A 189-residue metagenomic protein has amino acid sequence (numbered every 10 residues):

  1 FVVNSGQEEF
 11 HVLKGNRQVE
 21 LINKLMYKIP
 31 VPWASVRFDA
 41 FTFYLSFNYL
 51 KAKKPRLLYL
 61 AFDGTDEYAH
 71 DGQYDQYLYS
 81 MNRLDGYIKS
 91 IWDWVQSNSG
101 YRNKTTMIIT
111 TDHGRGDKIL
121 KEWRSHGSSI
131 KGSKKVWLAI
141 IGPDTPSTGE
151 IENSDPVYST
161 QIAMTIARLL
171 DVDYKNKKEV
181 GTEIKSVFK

Functional and structural regions predicted by a protein language model:
F1, Q7-E8, G64-Y68, H113-G116 (+1 more regions): Solvent-exposed loop/turn segments at secondary-structure junctions within structured extracellular/periplasmic domains
F1-A52, I162-M164, G181-V187: Active-site-proximal alpha/beta segments of enzymes that process anionic O-linked groups
E20-L21, F41-L45, Q76-Y79, R83-S90 (+4 more regions): Extracytoplasmic/secreted proteins, especially bacterial periplasmic and envelope-associated proteins
S46-S90: Active-site His/acidic residue clusters
A52-L58, G100-T106, K134-V136, P143: Loop/turn elements at helix/coil->beta-strand transitions in domains of secreted/extracellular proteins
R83-R124, I166: Metal-dependent active-site segment of extracytoplasmic phospho-/sulfohydrolases and closely related
S125-L170: Substrate-binding rim/cap in mid-to-C-terminal beta-strand-loop elements of soluble/periplasmic
V157, V172-K189: Polar, surface-exposed loop/tail segments that function as active-site lids or cofactor/substrate-recognition elements
